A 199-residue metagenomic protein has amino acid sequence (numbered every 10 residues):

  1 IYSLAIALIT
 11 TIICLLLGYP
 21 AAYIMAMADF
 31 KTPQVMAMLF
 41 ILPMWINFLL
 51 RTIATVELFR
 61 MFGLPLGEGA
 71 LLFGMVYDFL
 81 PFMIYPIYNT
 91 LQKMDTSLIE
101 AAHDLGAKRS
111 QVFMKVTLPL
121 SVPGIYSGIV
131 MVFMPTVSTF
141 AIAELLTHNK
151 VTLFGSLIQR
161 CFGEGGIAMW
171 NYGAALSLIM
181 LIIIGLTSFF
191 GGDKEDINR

Functional and structural regions predicted by a protein language model:
I1-T10, R160-I167: Periplasmic/extracellular loop-to-transmembrane helix junction in inner-membrane transport proteins
A7-F40, E57, F113, T117 (+1 more regions): Transmembrane-helix boundary motif in ABC transporter permease subunits
A7-Y23, L49, I53, G124-F140 (+4 more regions): Hydrophobic positions within alpha-helical transmembrane segments of bacterial inner-membrane proteins
M25, L42, S97-L105, G173: Short hydrophobic faces within alpha-helices
A28-M36, L64-E68, R109, G124 (+1 more regions): Membrane-helix interface segments
P33, L49-Y77, S110, L146-K150: Membrane-interfacial helix termini and adjacent extracytoplasmic/periplasmic loops of multi-pass transporters
I84-I87, D95-T96, R109-T139, G192: Transmembrane alpha-helices
V137-F140, E144-D193: Interhelical loop and adjacent transmembrane-helix boundary motif in polytopic membrane transport permeases
